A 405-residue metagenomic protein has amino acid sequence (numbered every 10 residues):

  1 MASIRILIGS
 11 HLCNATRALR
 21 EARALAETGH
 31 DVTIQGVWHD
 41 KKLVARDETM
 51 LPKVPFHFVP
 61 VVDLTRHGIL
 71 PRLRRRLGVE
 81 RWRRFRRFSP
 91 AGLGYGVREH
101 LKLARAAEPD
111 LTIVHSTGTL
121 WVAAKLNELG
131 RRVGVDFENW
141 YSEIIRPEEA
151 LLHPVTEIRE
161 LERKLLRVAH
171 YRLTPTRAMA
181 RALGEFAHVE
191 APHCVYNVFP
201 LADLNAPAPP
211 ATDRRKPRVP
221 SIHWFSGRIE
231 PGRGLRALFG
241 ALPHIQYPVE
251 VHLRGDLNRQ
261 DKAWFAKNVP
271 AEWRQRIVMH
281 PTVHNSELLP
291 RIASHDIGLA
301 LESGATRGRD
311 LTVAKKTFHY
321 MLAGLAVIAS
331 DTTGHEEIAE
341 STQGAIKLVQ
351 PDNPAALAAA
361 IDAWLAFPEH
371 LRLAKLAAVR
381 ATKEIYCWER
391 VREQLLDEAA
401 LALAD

Functional and structural regions predicted by a protein language model:
T16, I229-R233, S286-R291, G298-M321 (+1 more regions): Nucleotide-sugar-dependent
H39-K41, E250-F265: Glycosyltransferase donor-sugar binding loop
G94-A106, W121, K125, V135 (+2 more regions): Membrane-proximal helix-turn-helix segments that form the acceptor-binding/catalytic region of lipid-linked
A178, V198: Carbohydrate-associated surface elements
D213-P243, H252: Conserved donor-binding/catalytic core segment of Leloir-type glycosyltransferases
V219, G255, A263-I292, I297: Nucleotide-activated donor-binding/catalytic signature segment of Leloir-type glycosyltransferases, i.e., the conserved
S341, I346-P354, A363-E369: Conserved acidic donor-binding segment of nucleotide-sugar-dependent glycosyltransferases
D352, A366-A399: A charged, aromatic-enriched C-terminal amphipathic alpha-helix characteristic of glycosyltransferases across folds
